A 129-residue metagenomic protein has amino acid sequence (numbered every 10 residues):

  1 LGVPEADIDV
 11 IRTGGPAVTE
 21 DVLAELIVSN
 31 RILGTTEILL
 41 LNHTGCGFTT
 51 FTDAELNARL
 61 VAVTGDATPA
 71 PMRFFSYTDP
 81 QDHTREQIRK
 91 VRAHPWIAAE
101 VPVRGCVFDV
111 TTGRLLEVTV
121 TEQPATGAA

Functional and structural regions predicted by a protein language model:
L1-L23: Short, conserved "active-site rim" segments that organize catalytic pockets and cofactor/ligand binding
G2, N30-G34: Alpha-helix C-terminal capping segments
A6, L33, V101: Structured loop/turn residues at beta-strand edges in well-structured enzyme cores
I11, L40, G113: Divalent metal-coordination and catalytic microenvironments
T13-G14, N42-T44: Active-site-proximal beta-strand/loop segments in catalytic clefts of secreted hydrolases
P16-D21, V28, F48-A129: Divalent-metal-activated hydrolytic enzyme cores
G34-H43: Ordered, amphipathic secondary-structure segments that act as subunit-interaction surfaces in large macromolecular
